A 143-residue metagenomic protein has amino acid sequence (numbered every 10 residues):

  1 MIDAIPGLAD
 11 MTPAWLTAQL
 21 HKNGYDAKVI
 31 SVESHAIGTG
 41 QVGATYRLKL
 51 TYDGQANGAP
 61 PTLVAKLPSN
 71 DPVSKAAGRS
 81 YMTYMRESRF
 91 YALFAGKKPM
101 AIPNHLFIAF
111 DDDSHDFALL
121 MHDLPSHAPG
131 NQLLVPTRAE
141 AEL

Functional and structural regions predicted by a protein language model:
M1-Q41, T51-P60: Regulatory N- and C-terminal appendages and interdomain linkers associated with kinase/kinase-like NTP transferase
E33-L143: Conserved ATP-binding subdomain of kinase catalytic cores across diverse folds
